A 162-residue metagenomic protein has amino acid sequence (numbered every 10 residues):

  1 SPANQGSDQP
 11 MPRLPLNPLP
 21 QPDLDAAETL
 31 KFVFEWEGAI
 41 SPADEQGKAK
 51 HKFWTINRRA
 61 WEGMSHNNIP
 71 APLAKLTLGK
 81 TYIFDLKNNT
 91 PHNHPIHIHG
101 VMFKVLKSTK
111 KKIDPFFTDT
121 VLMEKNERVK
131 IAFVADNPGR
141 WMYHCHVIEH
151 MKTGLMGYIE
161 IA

Functional and structural regions predicted by a protein language model:
S1-N93, V134-R140, H144-A162: Extended terminal and domain-junction accessory segments
A60-L76, G100-P138: Extracytoplasmic beta-sandwich strand-turn segments characteristic of Greek-key/jelly-roll folds
N93-F117, I148-I161: Extended intrinsically disordered, low-complexity coil regions enriched in Ser, Thr, Gly, Ala and often Pro
